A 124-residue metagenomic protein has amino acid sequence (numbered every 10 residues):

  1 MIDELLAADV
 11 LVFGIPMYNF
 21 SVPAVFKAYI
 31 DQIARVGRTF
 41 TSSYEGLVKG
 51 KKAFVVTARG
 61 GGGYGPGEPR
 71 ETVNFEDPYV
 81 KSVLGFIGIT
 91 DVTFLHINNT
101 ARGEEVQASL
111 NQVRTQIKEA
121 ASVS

Functional and structural regions predicted by a protein language model:
I2-V73, P78: Helix-loop-strand module that forms the ligand-binding subsite of alpha/beta enzymes
P66-S124: Glycine-rich phosphate/pyrophosphate-binding loop and the adjoining helix
